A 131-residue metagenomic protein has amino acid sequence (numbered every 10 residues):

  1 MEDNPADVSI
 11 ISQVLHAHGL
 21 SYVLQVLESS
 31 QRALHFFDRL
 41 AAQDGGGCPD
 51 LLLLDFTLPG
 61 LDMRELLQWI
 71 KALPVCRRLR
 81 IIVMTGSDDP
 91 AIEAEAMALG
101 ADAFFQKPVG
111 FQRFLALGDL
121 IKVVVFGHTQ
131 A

Functional and structural regions predicted by a protein language model:
E2: Conserved acidic carboxylate
P5-S29: Two-component/phosphorelay signaling modules centered on CheY-like receiver
S9, Q13, E65, S87-A103: Alpha4 helix (beta4-alpha4-beta5 surface) of REC/receiver domains from two-component response regulators
V26-L51: Acidic, metal-coordinating helix/loop segments flanking the phosphotransfer/catalytic sites of two-component signaling
S29, D62-E65: Acidic catalytic/metal-coordinating carboxylates
R32, V109-L120: C-terminal output helix
L54-D55, T85: Active-site residues of response regulator receiver
R64-R77: Short amphipathic alpha-helix used as the core "switch/output" element in two-component signaling
